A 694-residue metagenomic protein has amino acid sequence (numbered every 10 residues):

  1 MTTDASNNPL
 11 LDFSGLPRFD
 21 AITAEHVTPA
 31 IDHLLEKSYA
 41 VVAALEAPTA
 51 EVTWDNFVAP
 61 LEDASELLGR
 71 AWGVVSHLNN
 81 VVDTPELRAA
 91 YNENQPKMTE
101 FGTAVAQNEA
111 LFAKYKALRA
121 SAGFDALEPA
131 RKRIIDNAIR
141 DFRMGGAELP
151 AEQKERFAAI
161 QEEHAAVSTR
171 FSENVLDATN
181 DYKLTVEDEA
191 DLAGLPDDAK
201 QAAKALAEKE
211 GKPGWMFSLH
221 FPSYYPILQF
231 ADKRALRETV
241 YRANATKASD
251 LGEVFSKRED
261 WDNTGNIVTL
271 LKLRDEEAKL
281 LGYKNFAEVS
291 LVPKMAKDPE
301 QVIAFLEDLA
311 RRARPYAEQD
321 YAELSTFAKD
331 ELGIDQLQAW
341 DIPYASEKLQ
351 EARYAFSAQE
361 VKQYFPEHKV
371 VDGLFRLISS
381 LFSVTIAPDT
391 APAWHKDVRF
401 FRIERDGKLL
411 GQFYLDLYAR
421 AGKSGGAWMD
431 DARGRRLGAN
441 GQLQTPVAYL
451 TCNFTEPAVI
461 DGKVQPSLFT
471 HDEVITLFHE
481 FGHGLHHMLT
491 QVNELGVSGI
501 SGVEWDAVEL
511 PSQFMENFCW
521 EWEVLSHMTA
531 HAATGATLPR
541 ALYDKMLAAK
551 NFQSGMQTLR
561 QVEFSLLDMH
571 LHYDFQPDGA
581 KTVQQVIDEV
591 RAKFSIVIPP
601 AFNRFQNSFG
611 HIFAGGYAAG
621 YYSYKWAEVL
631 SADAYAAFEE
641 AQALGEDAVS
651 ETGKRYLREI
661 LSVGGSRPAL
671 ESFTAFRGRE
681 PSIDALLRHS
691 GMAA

Functional and structural regions predicted by a protein language model:
T2-H33, N80, L87-K297, K396-R399 (+1 more regions): His/Asp/Glu-rich acidic catalytic environments and adjacent acidic regulatory segments
T2-P29, H33, A193-G194, K369 (+9 more regions): C-terminal, non-catalytic "cap/extension" segments appended to globular domains
F19-I31, T53-V58, E259-N263, V302-L309 (+2 more regions): Membrane-entry segments of alpha-helical transmembrane domains in multi-pass membrane proteins
L35-A126, L559-L571, F575-A592, P599 (+1 more regions): C-terminal non-catalytic alpha-helical accessory regions
S38, V42-L45, L61, L68 (+13 more regions): Amphipathic alpha-helical coiled-coil segments
E66-H77, R140, R242, I342-L349 (+2 more regions): Short, hydrophobic/amphipathic alpha-helical patches that form generic packing surfaces within helical domains
A130, I134, E163-T169, E173 (+9 more regions): Active-site-proximal, well-structured secondary-structure segments within enzyme catalytic domains
E456-F478: Short pre-active-site segment immediately N-terminal to the catalytic Zn-binding motif
